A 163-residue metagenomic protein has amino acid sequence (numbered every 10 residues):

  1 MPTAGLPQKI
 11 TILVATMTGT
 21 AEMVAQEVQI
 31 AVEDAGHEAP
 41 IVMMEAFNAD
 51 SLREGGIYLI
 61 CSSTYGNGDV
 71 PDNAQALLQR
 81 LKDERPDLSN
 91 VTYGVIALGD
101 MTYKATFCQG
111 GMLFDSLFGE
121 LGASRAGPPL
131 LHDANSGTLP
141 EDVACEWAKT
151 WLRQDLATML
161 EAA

Functional and structural regions predicted by a protein language model:
P2-K9, G19-M23, A31-A35, A49 (+1 more regions): FMN-binding flavodoxin-like domain, especially the glycine-rich phosphate-binding loop
I10-V14: Local sequence-structure signature of Cys/Sec-based thiol-disulfide redox active-site neighborhoods
G36-A46: A short beta-strand-loop structural module common to alpha/beta enzyme folds
